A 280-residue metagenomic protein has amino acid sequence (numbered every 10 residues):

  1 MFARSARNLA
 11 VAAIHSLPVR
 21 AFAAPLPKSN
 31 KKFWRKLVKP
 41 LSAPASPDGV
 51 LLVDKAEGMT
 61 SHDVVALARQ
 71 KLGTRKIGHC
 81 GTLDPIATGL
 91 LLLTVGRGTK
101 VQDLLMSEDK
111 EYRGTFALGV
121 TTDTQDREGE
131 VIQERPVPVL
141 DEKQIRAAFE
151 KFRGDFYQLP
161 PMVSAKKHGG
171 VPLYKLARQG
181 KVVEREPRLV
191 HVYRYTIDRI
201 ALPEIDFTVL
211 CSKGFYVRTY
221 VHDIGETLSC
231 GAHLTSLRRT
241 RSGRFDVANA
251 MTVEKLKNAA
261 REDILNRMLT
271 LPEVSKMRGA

Functional and structural regions predicted by a protein language model:
F2-R4, L9-A10, I14-A280: Catalytic/RNA-binding core of pseudouridine synthases
